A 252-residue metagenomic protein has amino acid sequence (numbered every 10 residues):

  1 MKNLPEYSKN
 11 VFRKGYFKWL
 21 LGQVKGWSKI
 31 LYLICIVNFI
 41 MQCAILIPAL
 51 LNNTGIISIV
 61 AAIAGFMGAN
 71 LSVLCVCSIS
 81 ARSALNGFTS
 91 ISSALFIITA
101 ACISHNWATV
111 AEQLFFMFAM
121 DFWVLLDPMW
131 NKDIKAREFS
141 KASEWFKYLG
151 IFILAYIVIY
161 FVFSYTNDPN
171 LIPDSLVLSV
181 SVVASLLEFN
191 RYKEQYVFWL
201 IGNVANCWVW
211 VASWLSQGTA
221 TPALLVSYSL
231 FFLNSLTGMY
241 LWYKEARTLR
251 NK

Functional and structural regions predicted by a protein language model:
M1-Q23: Short, Lys/Arg-rich, polar N-terminal cytosolic tail immediately upstream of the first transmembrane signal-anchor
Y16-C35, A142-K147: N-terminal membrane topogenic signal
S28-Q42, G68, I151-A155: Alpha-helical transmembrane segments
C43-I59, S80-R82: Short, hydrophobic transmembrane alpha-helix segments
S92-N131: Hydrophobic, ordered structural segments
E112-V124, S140-S164, A184-L187: Alpha-helical transmembrane segments of multi-pass integral membrane proteins
L154-V197, V211: Alpha-helical transmembrane segments in multipass membrane proteins, preferentially the mid-helix core
L186-K252: C-terminal transmembrane-bundle signature of multipass membrane proteins, characterized by strong activation on
